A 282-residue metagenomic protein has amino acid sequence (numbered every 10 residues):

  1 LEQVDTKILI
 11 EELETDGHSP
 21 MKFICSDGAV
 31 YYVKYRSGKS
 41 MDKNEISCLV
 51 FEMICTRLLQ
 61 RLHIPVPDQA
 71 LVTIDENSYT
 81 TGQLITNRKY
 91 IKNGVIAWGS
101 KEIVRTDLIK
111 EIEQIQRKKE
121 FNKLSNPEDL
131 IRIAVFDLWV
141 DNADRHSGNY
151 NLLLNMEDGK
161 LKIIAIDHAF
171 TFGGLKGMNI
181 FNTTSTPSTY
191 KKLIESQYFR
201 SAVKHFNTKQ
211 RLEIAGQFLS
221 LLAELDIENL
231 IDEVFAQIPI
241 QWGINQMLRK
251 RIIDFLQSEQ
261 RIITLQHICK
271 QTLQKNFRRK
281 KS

Functional and structural regions predicted by a protein language model:
L1-E111, W139-N142: Conserved ATP-binding subdomain of kinase catalytic cores across diverse folds
E14-P20, R88, K119-A134, E195-Q210: A short, terminal or domain-edge coil/loop segment
Y32, P65-A70, G99, L153 (+3 more regions): A structural signal for short, well-ordered beta-strand segments and their strand-loop junctions that often border
K43, S47, N122-K123, P127 (+1 more regions): Conserved aromatic-histidine-acidic binding/catalytic patches
L59-R61, I91-V95, K123-P127, G159 (+3 more regions): Glycine-rich loops and low-complexity Gly/Arg-rich segments that provide flexible linkers or classic glycine-based
E113-M178: Conserved kinase catalytic-core segment
L161-S282: C-terminal catalytic region of ATP-dependent kinase domains
